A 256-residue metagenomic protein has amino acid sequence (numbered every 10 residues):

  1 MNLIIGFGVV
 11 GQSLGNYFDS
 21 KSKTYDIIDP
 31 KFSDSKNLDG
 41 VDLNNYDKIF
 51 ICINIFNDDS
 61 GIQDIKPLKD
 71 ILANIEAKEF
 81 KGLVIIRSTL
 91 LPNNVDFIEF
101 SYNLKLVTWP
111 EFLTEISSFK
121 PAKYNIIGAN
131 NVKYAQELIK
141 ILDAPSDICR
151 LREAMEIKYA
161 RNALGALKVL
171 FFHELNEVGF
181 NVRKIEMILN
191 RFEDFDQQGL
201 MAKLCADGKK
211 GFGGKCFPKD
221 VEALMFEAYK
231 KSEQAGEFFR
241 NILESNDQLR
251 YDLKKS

Functional and structural regions predicted by a protein language model:
M1-S256: Structural/interface elements that position substrates and couple domains in central-metabolism enzymes
